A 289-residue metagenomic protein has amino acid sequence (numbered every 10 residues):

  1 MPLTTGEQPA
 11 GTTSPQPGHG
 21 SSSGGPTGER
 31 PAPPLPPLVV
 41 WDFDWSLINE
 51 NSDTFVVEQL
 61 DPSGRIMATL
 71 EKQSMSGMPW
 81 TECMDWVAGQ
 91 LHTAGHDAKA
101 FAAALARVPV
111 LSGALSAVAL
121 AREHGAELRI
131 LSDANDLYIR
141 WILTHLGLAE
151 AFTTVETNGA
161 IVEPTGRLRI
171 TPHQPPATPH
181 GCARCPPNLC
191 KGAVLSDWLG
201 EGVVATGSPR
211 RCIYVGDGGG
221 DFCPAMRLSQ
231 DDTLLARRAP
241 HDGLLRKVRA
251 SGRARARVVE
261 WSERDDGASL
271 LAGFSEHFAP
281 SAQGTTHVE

Functional and structural regions predicted by a protein language model:
P2-E7, T12, G25-P26, G113-A119 (+2 more regions): C-terminal cap/substrate-recognition subdomain and adjoining C-terminal extension of metal-dependent phosphatase-like
P2-L3, E29-P164: Alpha-helical substrate-recognition element adjacent to the catalytic core
Q8, Q16-H19: Low-complexity, intrinsically disordered or signal/transmembrane-proximal segments
